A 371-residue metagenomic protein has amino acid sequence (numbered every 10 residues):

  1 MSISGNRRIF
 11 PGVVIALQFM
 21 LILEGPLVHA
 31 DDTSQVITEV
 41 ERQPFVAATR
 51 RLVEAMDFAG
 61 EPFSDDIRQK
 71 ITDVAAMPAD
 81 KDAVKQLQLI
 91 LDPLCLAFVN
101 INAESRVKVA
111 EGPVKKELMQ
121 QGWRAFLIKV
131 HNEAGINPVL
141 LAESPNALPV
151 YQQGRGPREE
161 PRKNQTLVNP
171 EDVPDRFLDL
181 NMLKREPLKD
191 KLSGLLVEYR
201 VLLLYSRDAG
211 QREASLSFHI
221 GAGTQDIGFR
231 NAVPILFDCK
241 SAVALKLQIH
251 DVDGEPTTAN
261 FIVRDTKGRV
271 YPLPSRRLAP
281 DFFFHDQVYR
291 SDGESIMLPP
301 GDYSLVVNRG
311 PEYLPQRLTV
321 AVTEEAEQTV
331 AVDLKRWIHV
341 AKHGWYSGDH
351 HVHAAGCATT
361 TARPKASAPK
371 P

Functional and structural regions predicted by a protein language model:
G12-E24: Bacterial N-terminal signal peptides
D65, K70, A75-C239: Long, low-hydrophobicity ectodomains and other hydrophilic envelope-associated domains
E198, L203-G210, R277, F282-S304 (+1 more regions): Short Pro-Gly-centered beta-turn/loop motif in secreted/extracellular proteins
A222, Q287-R290, M297-L298, P311-T329: Structured interaction patches on ligand/partner-binding surfaces of diverse proteins
N231-C239, V320-H343: Extracellular beta-sheet/turn segments enriched in Thr/Pro/Gly and aliphatic residues
V243-D253, F261-V263, Y303, V332: A short, amphipathic beta-strand motif
D253-L278: Short, ordered, surface-exposed loop/turn motifs in non-cytosolic proteins
V270, S275, A279-V288, T329-P371: An N-terminally biased module of ancient metal coordination in phosphate/nucleic-acid-related enzymes
